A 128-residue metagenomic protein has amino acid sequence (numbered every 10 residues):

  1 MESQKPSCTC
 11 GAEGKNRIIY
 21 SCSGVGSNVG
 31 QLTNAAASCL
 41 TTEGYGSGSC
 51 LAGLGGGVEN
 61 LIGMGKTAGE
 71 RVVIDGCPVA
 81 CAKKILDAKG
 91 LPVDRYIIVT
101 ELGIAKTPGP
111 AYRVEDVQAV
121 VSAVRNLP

Functional and structural regions predicted by a protein language model:
M1-C50, N60-E70, V79-P128: Iron-sulfur (Fe-S) cluster-binding modules
L51-G55: Short catalytic/ligand-gating loop segments at beta-alpha or beta-beta junctions within enzyme catalytic domains
